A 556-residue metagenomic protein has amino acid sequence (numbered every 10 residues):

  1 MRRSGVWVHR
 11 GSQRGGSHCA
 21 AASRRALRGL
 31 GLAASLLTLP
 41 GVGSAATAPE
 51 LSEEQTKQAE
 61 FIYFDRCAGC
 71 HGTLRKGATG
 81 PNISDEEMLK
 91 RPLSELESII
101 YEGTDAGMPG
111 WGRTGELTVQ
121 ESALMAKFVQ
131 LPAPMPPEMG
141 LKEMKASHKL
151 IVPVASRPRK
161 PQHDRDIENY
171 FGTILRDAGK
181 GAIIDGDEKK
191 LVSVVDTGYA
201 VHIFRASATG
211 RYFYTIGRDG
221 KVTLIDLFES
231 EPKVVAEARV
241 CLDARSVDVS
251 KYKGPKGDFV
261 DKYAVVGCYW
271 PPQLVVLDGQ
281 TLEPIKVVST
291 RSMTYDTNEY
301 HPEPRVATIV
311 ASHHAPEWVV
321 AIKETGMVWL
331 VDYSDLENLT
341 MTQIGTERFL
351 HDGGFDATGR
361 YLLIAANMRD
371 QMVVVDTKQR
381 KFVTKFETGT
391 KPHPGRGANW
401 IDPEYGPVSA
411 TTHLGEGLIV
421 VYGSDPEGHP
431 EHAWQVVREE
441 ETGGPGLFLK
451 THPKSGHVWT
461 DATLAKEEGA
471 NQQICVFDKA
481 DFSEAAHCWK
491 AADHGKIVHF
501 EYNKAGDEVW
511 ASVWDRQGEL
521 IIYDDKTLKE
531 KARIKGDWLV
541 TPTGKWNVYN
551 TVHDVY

Functional and structural regions predicted by a protein language model:
M1-R25: N-terminal secretory signal peptides that target proteins for export/translocation
S23-A26, L37, L51, G345: Residues at the start of alpha-helices and the adjacent loop-to-helix junctions
R28-P40: Bacterial N-terminal signal peptides
G43-I62, R159: Electrostatic cytochrome c docking/interface patches
A46-E50, T73, E97, V119 (+1 more regions): Predominantly soluble domains enriched in secretory-pathway, periplasmic, or organellar proteins
P49, E53, G69, L74-A78 (+1 more regions): Extracytoplasmic electron-transfer domains, predominantly the class I c-type cytochrome c fold
D65: Active-site beta-to-alpha loop of glycosyltransferases that engages the nucleotide-sugar donor
